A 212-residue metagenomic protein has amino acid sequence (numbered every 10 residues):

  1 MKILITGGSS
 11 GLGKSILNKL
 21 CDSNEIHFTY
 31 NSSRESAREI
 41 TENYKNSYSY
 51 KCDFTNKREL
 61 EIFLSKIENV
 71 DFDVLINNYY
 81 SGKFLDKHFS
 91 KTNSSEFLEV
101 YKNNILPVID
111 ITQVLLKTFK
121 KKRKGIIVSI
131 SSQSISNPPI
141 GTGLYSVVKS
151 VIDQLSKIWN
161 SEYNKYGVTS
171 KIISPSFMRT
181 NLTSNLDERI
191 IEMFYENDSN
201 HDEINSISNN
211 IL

Functional and structural regions predicted by a protein language model:
T6, F72-S81, N104, S129 (+1 more regions): Rossmann-fold scaffold of SDR-type NAD(P)-dependent oxidoreductases
S9, L17: N-terminal Rossmann NAD(P)H-binding glycine-rich loop of SDR-like oxidoreductase domains
S23-R38: Conserved glycine-rich Rossmann-like NAD(P)H-binding loop of the short-chain dehydrogenase/reductase
E61, S65, Y80-L98, G141-L144 (+1 more regions): Conserved mid-core segment of classical short-chain dehydrogenase/reductases
N69, N103-K121, S161: Amphipathic alpha-helical dimer-interface segment in Rossmann-like NAD(P)H-dependent oxidoreductases
S81-G82, I126-V151, S156-K157, S161-N164 (+1 more regions): Catalytic loop of short-chain dehydrogenase/reductase
S90-I109, V128, I152: Catalytic Tyr-X3-Lys loop
K165, I172, D187-L212: C-terminal helical subdomain
